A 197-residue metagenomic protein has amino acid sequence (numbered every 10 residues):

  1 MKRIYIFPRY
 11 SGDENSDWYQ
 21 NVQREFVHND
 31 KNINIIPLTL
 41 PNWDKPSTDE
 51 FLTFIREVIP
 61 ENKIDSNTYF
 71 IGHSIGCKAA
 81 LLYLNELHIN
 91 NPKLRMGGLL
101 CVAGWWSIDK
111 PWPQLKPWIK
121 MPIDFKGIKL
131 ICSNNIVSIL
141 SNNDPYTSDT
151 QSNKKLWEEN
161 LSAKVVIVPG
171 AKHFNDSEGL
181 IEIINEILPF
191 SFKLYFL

Functional and structural regions predicted by a protein language model:
K2-S66, H173: Active-site catalytic motif of lipid deacylating hydrolases and related acyltransferases
R9-Y10, L40-W43, L99-K110: Active-site nucleophile loop of the alpha/beta-hydrolase fold
I71-A80: Gly/Ala-rich beta-loop-alpha elbow adjacent to hydrolase catalytic centers
L82-G97: Conserved hydrolase catalytic core segment
W112-I128: Active-site nucleophile elbow and catalytic-triad environment of alpha/beta-hydrolase enzymes
I131-C132, S138-S141: Short beta-strand/loop motif that positions the catalytic acidic residue of the alpha/beta-hydrolase fold
P145-Q151: Conserved alpha/beta-hydrolase "acid-adjacent" motif
A163-L197: C-terminal catalytic histidine-bearing segment of alpha/beta-hydrolase fold enzymes
